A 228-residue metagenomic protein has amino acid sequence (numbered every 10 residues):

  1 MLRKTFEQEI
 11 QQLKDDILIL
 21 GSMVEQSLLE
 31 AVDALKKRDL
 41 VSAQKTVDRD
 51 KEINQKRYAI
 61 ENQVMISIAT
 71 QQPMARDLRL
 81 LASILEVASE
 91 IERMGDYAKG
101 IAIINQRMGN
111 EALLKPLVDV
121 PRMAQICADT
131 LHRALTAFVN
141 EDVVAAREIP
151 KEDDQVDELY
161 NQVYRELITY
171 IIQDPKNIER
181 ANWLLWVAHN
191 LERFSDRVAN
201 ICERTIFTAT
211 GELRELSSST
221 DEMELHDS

Functional and structural regions predicted by a protein language model:
M1-S228: Cytosolic, long alpha-helical scaffolding segments
